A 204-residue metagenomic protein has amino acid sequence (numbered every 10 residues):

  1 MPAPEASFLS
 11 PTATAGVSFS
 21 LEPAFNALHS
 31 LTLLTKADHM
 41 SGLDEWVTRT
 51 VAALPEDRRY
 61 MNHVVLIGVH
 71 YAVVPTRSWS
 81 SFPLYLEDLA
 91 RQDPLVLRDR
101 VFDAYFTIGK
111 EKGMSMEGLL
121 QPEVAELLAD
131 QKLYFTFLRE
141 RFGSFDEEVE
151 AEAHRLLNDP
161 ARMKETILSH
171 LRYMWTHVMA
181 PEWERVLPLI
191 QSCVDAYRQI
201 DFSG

Functional and structural regions predicted by a protein language model:
M1-G204: N-terminal, charged low-complexity regulatory/assembly segments
